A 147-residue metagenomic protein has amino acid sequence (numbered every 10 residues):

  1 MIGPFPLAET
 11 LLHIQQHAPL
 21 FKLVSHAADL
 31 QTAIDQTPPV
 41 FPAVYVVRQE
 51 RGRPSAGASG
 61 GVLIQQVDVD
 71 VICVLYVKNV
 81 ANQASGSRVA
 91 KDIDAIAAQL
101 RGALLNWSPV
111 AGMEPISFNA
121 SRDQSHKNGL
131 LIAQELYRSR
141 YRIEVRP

Functional and structural regions predicted by a protein language model:
M1-F41, Y45, Q49-P147: Charged, amphipathic alpha-helical segments and their flanking helix caps
